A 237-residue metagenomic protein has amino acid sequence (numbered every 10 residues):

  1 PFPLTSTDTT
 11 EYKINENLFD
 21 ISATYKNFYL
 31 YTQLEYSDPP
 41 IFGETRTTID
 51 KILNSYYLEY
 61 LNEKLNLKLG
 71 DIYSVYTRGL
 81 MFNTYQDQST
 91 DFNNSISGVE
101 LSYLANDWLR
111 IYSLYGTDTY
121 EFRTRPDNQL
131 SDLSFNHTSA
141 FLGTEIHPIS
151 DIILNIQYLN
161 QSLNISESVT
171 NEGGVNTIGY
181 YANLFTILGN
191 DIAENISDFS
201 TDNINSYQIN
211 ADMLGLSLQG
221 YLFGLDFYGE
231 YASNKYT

Functional and structural regions predicted by a protein language model:
F2-I14, T24, Y29-L53, L61-K64 (+1 more regions): Signature for the C-terminal beta-barrel architecture of outer-membrane proteins
N17-I21, S55-Y56: Short secondary-structure capping/turn segments at boundaries of alpha-helices and beta-strands
L18-D20, K68, E100: One-face residue pattern on beta-strands with alternating periodicity enriched for small/polar residues
D38-F42, K68, Y76-R78: Short active-site-adjacent helix-start/loop capping segments
N54-Y57, K68, L80-F82, F92: A broadly used, surface-exposed interaction patch
G70-I72, L114: Surface loops and adjacent helix of pleckstrin homology
Y73-L80, T84: Surface-exposed extracellular loop regions of Gram-negative outer-membrane beta-barrel proteins, predominantly
